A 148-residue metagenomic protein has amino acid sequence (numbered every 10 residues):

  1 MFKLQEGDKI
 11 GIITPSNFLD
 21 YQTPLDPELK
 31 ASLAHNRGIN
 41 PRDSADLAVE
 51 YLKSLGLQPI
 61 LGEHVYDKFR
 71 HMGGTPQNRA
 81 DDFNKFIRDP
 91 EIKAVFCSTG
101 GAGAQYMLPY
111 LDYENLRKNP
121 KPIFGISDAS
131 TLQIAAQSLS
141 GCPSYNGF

Functional and structural regions predicted by a protein language model:
M1-E91: ATP/NTP phosphate-donor binding region
Q58-P59, M72-F148: Active-site histidine-anchored catalytic micro-motif
